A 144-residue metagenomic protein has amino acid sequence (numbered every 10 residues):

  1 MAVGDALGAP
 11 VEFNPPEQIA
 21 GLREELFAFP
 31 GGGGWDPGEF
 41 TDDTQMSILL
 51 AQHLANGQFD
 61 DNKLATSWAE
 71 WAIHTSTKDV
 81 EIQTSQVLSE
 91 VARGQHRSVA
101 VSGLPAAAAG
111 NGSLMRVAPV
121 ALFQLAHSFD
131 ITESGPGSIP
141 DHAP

Functional and structural regions predicted by a protein language model:
M1-P144: Structured, active/binding-site neighborhoods that engage oxygen-rich ligands
